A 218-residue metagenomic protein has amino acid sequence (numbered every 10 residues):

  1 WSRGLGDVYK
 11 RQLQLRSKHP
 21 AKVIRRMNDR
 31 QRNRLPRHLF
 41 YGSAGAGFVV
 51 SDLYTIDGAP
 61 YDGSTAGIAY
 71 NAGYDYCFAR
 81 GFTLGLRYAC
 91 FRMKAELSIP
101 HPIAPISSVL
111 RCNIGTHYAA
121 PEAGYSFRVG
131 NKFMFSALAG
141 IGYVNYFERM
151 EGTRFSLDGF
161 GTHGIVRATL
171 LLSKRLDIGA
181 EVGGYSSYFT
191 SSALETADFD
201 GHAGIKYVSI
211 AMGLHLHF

Functional and structural regions predicted by a protein language model:
W1-Q12: Single conserved hydrophobic/aromatic residue that forms the stacking wall/gate of nucleotide- or nucleobase-binding
K10-F78, T83-L84, S209-F218: Short glycine/proline- and aromatic-enriched beta-strand/turn motifs that initiate or cap beta-hairpins
D29-N33, T55-G63, S108-I114, E151-S156 (+1 more regions): Outer-membrane beta-barrel domain signature
A46-F48, N71-T153, L157-T162, A168-I178 (+1 more regions): Gram-negative (and chloroplast) outer-membrane scaffold detector with strong preference for beta-barrel transmembrane
L53-D57, L97-P100, E148-G152, S191-T196: Short acidic, glycine/proline-rich loop/turn micro-motifs
V182-G183: Internal, hydrophobic beta-strand segments that form the core of beta-sheet-rich folds
